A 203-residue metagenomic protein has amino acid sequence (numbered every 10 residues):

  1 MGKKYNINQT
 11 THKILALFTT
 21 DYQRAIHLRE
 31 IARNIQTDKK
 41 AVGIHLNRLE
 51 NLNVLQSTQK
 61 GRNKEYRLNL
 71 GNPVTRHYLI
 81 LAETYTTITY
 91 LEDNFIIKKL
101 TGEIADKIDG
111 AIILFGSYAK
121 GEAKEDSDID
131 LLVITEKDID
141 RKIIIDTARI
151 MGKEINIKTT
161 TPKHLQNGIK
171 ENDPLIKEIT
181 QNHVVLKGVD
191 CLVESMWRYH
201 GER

Functional and structural regions predicted by a protein language model:
M1-I108, K120-D126, T135-R203: Catalytic core of pol beta-like nucleotidyltransferases
G110-Y118: Short helix-loop-helix/strand-helix junction enriched in hydrophobic and basic residues
L131-V133: Short beta-strand->loop micro-motif that forms the acidic, two-metal-ion catalytic signature in nucleotide-processing
